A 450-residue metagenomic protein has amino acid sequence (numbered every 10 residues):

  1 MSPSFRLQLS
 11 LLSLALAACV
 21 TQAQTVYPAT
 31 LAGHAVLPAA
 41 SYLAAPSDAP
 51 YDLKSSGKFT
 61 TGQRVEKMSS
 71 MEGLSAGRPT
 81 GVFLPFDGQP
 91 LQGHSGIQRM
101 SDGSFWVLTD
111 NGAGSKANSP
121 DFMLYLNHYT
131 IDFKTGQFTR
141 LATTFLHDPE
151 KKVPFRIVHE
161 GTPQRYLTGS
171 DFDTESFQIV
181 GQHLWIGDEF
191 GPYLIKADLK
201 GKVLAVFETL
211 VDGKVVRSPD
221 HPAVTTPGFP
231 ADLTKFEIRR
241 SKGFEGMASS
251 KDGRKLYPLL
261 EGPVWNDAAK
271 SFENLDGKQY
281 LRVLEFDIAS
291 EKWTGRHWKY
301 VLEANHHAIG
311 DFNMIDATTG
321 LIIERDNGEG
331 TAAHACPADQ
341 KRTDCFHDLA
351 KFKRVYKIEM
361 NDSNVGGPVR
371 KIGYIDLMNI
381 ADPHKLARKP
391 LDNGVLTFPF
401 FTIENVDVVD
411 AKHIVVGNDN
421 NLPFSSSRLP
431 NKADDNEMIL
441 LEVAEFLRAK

Functional and structural regions predicted by a protein language model:
M1-S10: Bacterial N-terminal signal peptides that target proteins for export
S10-A18: Bacterial N-terminal signal peptides
C19-A23: Sec/Tat signal peptide C-region and signal peptidase I cleavage site
Q24-K450: Sequence/structural signature of beta-propeller domains
